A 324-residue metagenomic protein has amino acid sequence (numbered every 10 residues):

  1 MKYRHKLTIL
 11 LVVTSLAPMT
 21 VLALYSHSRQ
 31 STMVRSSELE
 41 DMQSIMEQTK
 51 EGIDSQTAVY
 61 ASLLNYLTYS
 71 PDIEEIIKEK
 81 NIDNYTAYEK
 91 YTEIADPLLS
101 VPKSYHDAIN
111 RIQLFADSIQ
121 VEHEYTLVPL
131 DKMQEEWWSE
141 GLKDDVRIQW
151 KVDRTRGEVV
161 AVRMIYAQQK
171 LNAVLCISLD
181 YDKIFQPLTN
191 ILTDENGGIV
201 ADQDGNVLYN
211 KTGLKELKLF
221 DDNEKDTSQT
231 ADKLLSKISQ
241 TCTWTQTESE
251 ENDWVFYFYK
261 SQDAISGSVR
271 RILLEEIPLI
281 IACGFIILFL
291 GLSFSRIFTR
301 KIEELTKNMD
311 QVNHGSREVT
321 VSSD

Functional and structural regions predicted by a protein language model:
M1-S36, E40: Extreme N-terminal signal-anchor transmembrane helix of membrane signaling/transducer proteins, especially in bacteria
R4, I184-P187, I265: Sensory-module boundary signal marking interfaces of small helical input modules and downstream signaling cores
E40-E140: Extracytoplasmic/periplasmic sensory segments of membrane signal-transduction proteins
Y91-P102, V174-K215: Solvent-exposed, extracytoplasmic
K103-L179, Q186-P187, I191: Extracytoplasmic/periplasmic ligand-binding sensor regions of membrane-associated signaling proteins
E135-R147, D221-I238: Soluble sensory domains of the PAS superfamily and closely related sensory modules
M164, L171-Y181, Q240-E276: Short, hydrophobic beta-strand elements of compact beta-sandwich sensory domains
Y257, Q262-R317, V321-S322: Cytoplasm-proximal transmembrane signaling helix
